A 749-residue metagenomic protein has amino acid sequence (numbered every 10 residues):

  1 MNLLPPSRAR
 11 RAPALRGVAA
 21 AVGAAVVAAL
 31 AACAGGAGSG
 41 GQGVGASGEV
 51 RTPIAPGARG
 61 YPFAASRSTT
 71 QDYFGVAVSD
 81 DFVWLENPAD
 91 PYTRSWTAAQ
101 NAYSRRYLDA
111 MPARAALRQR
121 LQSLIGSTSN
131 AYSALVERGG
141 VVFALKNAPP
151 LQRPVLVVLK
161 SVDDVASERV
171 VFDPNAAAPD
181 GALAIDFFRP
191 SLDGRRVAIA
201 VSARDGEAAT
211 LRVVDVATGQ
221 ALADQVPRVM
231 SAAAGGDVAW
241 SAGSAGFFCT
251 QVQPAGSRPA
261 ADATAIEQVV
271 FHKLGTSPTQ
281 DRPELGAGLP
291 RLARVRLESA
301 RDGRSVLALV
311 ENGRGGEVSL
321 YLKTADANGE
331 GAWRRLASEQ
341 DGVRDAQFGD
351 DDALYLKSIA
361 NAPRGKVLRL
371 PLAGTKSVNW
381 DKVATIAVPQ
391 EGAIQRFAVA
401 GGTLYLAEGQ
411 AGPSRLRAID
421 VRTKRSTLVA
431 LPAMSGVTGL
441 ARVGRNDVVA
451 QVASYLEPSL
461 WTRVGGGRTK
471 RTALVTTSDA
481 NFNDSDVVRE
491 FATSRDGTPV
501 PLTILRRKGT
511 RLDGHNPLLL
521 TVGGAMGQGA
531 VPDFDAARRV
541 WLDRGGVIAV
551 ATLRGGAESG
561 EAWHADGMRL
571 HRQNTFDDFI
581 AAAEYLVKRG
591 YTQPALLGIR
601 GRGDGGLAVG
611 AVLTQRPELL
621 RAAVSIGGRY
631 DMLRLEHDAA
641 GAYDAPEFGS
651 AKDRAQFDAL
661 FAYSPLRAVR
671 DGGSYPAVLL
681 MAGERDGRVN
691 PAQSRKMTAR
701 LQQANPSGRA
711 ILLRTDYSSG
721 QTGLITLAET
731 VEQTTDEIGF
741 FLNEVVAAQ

Functional and structural regions predicted by a protein language model:
C33-G36: N-terminal Sec signal peptide cleavage junction
G43-L108, A115-G126: N-terminal pre-domain segments of enzymes
P91-R189, A200, E267, A293-G349 (+7 more regions): Non-catalytic accessory segments flanking enzyme active sites
V157-K160, R212-A217, A263-T276, L320-D326 (+2 more regions): Beta-propeller blade signature
E168, P174, V216-M230, T276-G288 (+3 more regions): Blade-edge beta-strand/turn elements of extracellular beta-propeller and related beta-sheet repeat scaffolds
N175-S191, A200-G206, A217-Q220, D224-Q225 (+7 more regions): Cap/lid segment of the alpha/beta-hydrolase catalytic domain
S202-A203, T250-E267: Short, conserved, GDST-rich strand-edge loop motifs in beta-rich repeat architectures
A551-Q749: Active-site-proximal cap/loop segments of hydrolase catalytic domains
